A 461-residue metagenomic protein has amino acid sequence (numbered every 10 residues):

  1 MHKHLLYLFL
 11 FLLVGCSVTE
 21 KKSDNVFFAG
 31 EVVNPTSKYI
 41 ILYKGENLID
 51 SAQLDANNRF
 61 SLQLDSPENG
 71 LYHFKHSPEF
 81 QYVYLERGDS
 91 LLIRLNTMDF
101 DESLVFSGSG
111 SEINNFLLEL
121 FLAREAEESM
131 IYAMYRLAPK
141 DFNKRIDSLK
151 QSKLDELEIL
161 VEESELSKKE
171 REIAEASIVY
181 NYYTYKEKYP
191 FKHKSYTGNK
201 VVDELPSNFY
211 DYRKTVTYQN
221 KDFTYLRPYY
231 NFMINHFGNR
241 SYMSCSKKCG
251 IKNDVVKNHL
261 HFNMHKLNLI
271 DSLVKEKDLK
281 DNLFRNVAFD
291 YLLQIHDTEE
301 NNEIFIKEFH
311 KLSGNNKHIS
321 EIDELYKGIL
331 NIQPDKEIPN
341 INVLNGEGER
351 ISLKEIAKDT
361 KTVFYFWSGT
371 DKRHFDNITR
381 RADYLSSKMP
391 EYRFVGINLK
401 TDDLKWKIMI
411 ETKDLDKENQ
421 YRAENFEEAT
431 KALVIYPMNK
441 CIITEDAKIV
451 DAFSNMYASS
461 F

Functional and structural regions predicted by a protein language model:
M1-F27, A452, F461: Bacterial Sec-dependent N-terminal signal peptides
S17-E170: A non-transmembrane, solvent-exposed segment enriched in polar/low-complexity residues
E46-L48, E337, I435-M438: Short, small/polar residue-rich loop motifs at catalytic or cofactor-binding pockets
T97-I351, D359: Oxidative protein folding and maturation machinery
I351-R380, R393-I397: Short active-site neighborhood of thiol/selenol oxidoreductases, capturing the structured segment around
R373-E411, E427-A429: Structural microenvironment flanking redox-active thiols in thiol-disulfide oxidoreductases
I410-D446: Short, internal strand/loop/helix patches that form the active-site neighborhood or redox-interaction surface
M438-F461: Thiol-/selenol-based redox modules, centered on thioredoxin-like and closely related oxidoreductase domains
